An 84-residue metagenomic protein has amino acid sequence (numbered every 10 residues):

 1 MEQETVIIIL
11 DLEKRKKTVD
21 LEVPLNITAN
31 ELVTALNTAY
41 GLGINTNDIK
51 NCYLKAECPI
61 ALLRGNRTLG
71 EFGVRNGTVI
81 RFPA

Functional and structural regions predicted by a protein language model:
E2-I8: Short structural boundary motif marking the start of a folded domain
I9-D11, E22, Y53-K55: Short, acidic/hydrophobic/Gly-rich beta-strand patch recurrent on exposed beta strands that often constitutes part
E13-T34: Short, contiguous acidic and Ser/Thr-rich linear segments
K14, D48-G70: Short acidic beta-strand-loop surface patches of small beta-rich interaction domains
T34-T46: Short, intrinsically disordered, mixed-charge
G77-V79: Loop/turn positions that initiate beta-strands
